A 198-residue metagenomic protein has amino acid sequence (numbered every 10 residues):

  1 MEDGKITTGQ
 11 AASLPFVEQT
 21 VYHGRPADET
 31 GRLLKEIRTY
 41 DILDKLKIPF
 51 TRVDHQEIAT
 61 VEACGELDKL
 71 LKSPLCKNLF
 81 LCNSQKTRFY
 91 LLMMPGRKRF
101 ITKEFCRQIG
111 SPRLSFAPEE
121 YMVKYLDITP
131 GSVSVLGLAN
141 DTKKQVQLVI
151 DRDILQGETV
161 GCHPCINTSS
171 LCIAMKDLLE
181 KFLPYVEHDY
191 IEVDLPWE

Functional and structural regions predicted by a protein language model:
E2-E198: Extended, low-hydrophobicity, polar/charged segments
